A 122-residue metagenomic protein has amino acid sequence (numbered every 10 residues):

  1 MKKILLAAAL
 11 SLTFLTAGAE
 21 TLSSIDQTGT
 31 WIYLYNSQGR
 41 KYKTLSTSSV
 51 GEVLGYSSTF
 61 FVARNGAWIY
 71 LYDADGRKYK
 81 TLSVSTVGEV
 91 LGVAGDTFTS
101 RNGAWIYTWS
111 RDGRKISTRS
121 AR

Functional and structural regions predicted by a protein language model:
M1-I4: Positively charged n-region of N-terminal signal peptides that target proteins for export
A9-G18: Hydrophobic h-region of N-terminal signal peptides that target proteins for export in Gram-negative bacteria
E20-Q27, I32-Y33, S57-N65, I69-Y70 (+2 more regions): Short beta-strand elements that form the blades of beta-propeller/WD-repeat-like and other beta-sheet-rich scaffold
S37-Q38, D73-D75, S110-D112: Short loop/turn segments that connect beta-strands within beta-propeller blades
R40-G51, R77-S83, K115-R119: A short beta-strand motif characteristic of beta-propeller blades
T44, L54-T81: Mature extracytoplasmic domains of secretory-pathway proteins
N102-R122: C-terminal partner/receptor-binding element of secreted or periplasmic proteins
